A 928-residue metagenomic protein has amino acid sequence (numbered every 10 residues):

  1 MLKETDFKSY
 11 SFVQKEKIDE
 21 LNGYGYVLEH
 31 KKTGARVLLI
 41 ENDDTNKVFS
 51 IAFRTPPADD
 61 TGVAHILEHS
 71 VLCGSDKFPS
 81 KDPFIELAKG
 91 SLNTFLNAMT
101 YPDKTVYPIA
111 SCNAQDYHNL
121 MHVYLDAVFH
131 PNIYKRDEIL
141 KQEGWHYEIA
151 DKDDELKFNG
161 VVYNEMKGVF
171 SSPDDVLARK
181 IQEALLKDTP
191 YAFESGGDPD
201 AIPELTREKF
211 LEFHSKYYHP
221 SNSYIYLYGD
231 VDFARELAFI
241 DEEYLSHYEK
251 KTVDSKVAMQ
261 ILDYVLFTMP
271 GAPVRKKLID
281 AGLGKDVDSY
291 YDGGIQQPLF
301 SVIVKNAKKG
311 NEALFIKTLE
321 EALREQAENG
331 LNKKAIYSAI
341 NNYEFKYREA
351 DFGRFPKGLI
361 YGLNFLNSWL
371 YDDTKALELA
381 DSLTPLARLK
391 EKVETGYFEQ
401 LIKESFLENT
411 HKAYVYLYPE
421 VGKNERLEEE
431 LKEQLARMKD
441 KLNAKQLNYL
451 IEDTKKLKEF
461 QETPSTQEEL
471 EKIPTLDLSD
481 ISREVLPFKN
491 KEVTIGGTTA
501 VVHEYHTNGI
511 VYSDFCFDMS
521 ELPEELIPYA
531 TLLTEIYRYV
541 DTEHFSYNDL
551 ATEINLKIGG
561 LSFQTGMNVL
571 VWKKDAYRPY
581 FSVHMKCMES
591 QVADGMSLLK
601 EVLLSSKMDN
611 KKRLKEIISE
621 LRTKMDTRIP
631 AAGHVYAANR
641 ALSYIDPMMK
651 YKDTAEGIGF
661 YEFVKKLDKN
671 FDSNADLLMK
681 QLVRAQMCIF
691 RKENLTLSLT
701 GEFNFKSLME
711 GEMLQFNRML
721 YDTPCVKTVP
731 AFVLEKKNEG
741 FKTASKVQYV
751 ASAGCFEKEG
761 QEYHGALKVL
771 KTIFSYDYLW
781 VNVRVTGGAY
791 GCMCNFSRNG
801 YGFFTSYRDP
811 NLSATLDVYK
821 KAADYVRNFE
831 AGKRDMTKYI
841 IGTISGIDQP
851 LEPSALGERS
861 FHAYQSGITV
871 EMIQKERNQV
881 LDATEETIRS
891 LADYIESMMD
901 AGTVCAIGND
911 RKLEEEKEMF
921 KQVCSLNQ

Functional and structural regions predicted by a protein language model:
M1-F7, P56, S70, G74-K77 (+5 more regions): Charge-rich, well-structured scaffold segments of protease-associated domains
L2-D44, E471-V511: N- or domain-start disorder-to-order transition segments that initiate the globular core
L21-G23, P273, Y778: Short beta-strand-initiation
G23, G34, N46, P102 (+9 more regions): Sequence-level motif detector for i,i+2 pairs with an aromatic at +2
E41-L87, D254-L266, N508-E553, S597-L599 (+2 more regions): Active/ligand-binding-proximal structured segments within catalytic/core domains that scaffold catalytic residues
S50-I51, E242, Y414, S513-F517 (+1 more regions): Active-site-flanking beta-strand signature of metal-NTP-handling nucleotidyl enzymes and homologous cyclase-like
I303, D514, L526-T534, R538-V540 (+5 more regions): Substrate-recognition/cap regions that form aromatic- and gly/pro-loop-enriched pockets for small-molecule ligands
F732-A744, Q748-V750: Glycine-rich, aromatic-lined ligand/substrate-binding cores of catalytic and carbohydrate-binding domains
